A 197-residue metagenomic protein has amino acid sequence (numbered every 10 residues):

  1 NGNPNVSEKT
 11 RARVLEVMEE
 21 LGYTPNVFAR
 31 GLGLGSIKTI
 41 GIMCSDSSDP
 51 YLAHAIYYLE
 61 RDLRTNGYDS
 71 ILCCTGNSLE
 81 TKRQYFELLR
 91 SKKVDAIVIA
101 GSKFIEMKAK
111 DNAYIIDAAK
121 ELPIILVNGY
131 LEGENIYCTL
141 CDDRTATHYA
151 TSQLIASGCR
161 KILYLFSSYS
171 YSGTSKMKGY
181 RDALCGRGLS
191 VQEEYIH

Functional and structural regions predicted by a protein language model:
N1-S36: N-terminal helix-turn-helix DNA-binding module of bacterial transcription factors
E19-E20, Y58-I71, E87-D95, K108-H197: Bacterial carbohydrate/catabolite-sensing allosteric modules
E20-N26, E80, E106-K108: Short gly/ser/thr-rich secondary-structure transition/capping motifs
P25, L34-S48, N66-Y68: Interdomain hinge and pocket-entrance segments immediately C-terminal to HTH DNA-binding domains
V27, T81-F86, A113-Y114: Short acidic active-site motifs
C44-R61: N-terminal winged-helix
L52, K82, T147: Aromatic/hydrophobic pocket-lining residues that form the small-molecule binding cavity in soluble enzyme cores
